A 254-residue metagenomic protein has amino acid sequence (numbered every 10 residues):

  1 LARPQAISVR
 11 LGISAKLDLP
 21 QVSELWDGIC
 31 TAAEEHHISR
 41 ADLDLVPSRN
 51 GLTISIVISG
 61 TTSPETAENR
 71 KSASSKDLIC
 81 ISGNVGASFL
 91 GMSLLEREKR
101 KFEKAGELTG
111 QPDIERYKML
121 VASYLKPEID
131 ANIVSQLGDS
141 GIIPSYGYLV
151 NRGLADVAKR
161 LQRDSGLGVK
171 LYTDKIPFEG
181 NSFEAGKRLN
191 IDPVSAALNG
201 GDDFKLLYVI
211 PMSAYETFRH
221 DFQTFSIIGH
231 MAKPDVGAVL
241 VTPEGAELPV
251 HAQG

Functional and structural regions predicted by a protein language model:
L1-G254: Helix-biased detector of long, well-ordered alpha-helical tracts
